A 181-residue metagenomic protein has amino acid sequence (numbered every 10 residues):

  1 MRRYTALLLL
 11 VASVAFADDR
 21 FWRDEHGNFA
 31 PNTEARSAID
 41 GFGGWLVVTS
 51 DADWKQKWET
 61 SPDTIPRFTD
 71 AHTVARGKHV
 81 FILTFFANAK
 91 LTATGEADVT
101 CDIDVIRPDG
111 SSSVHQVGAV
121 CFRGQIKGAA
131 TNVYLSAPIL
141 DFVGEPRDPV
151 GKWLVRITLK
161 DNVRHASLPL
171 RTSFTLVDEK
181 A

Functional and structural regions predicted by a protein language model:
R2-L8: Sec-dependent signal peptide recognition, specifically the positively charged N-region followed immediately by
L8-A17: Hydrophobic h-region of N-terminal signal peptides that target proteins for export in Gram-negative bacteria
D18-A181: Intrinsically disordered, low-complexity terminal regions enriched in Ser/Thr/Pro/Gly and charged residues
